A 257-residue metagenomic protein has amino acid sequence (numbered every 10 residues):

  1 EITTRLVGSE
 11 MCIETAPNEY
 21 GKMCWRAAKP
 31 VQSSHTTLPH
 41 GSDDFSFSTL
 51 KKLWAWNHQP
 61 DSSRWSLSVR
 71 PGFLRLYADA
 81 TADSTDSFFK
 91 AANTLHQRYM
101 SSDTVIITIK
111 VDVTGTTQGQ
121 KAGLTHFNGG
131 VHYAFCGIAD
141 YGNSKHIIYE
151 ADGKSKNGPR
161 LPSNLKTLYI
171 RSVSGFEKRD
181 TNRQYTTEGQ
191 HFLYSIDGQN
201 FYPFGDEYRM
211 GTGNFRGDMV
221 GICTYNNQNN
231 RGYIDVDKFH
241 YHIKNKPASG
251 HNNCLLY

Functional and structural regions predicted by a protein language model:
E1-G8, C12-I13, L255-L256: Single conserved hydrophobic/aromatic residue that forms the stacking wall/gate of nucleotide- or nucleobase-binding
P17-H58, G250-C254: Extracellular carbohydrate-recognition regions
F45, I109, Y169-G205, F239: Carbohydrate-binding surfaces in secreted/extracellular proteins
K51-A80: Extracellular glycan-recognition surfaces and repeat-rich motifs
D83-S144: Secretory/extracellular carbohydrate-interaction modules and structurally similar beta-sandwich "look-alikes"
E150-Y169: Short, aromatic/His-centered strand-loop micro-motif at the edge of beta-sheets
F201-R231: Flexible glycan-contacting loops in extracellular carbohydrate-active proteins
R231-P247: Exposed low-complexity, polar/acidic, P/S/T/G-rich flexible segments that act as propeptides, protease-susceptible
